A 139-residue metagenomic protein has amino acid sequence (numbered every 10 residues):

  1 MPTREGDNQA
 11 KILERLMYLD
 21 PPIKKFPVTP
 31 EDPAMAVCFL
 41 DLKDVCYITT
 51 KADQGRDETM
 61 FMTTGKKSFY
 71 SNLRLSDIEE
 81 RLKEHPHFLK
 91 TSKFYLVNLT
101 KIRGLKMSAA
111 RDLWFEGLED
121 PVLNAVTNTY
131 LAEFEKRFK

Functional and structural regions predicted by a protein language model:
R4-G117: Conserved binding/recognition cores within well-folded domains
W114-E133: Charge-dense polyanion-binding interfaces
